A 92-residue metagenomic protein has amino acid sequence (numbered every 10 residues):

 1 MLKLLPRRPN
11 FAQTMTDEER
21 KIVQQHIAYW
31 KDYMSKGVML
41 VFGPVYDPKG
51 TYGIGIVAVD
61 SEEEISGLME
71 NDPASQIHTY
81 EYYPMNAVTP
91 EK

Functional and structural regions predicted by a protein language model:
M1-K92: Conserved, structured core segments of small domains
